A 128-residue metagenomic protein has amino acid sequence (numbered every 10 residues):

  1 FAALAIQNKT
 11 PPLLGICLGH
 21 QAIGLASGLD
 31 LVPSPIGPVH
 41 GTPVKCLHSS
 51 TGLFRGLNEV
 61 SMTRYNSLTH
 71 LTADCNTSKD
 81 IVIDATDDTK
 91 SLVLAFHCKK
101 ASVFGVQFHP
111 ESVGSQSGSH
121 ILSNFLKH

Functional and structural regions predicted by a protein language model:
F1-S61, L122: Cysteine-nucleophile active-site neighborhood
A5, A73, S117-G118: N-terminal Rossmann-like NAD(P)+-binding domain of SDR-like oxidoreductases, especially those catalyzing
C17, N66, H109: Histidine-centered divalent metal-coordination motifs
P43-K45, V93-A95, G105: Conserved hydrophobic/aromatic beta-strand scaffold that supports enzyme active sites
G52-A101: Catalytic beta-strand/loop cores that center a nucleophilic Ser/Cys/Thr and support acyl-enzyme chemistry
L68-T69, E111-V113: Short histidine/acidic/glycine/proline-rich micro-motifs that form metal- and phosphate-coordinating active-site loops
K100-P110: Short helix/strand-capping connector loops at secondary-structure junctions
V113-H128: Acyltransferase
